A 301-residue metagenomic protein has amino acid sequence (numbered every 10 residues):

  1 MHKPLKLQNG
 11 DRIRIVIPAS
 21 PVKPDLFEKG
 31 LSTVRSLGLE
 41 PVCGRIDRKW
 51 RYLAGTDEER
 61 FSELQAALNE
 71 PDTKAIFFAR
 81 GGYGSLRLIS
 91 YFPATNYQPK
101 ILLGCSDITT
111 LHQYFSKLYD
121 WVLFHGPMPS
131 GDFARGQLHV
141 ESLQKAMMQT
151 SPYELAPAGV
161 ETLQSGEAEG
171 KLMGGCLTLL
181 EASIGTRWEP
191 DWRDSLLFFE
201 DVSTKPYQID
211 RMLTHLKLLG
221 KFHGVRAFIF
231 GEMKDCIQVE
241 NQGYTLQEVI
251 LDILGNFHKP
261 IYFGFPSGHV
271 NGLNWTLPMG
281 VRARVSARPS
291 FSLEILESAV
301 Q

Functional and structural regions predicted by a protein language model:
M1-D72: ATP/NTP phosphate-donor binding region
P21-L26, T33, E167, K171-V202: Conserved beta-alpha junction segments in alpha/beta enzyme cores
V42-R45, G104, R226-E232: Short internal beta-strands
A75-S85, C105: N-terminal glycine-rich "phosphate-gripper" loop used for MgATP/nucleotide binding and carboxylate activation
F92-Y114, L118, V122-P129, P260: Short, acidic/small-residue loops that bind anionic groups at enzyme active sites
D120-G185: Conserved anion/nucleotide-ligand pocket segment
D191-Y244: Internal helical hairpin/lid segments
D235-Q301: ATP/nucleoside-binding phosphotransfer catalytic cores, i.e., glycine-rich phosphate-binding loops
